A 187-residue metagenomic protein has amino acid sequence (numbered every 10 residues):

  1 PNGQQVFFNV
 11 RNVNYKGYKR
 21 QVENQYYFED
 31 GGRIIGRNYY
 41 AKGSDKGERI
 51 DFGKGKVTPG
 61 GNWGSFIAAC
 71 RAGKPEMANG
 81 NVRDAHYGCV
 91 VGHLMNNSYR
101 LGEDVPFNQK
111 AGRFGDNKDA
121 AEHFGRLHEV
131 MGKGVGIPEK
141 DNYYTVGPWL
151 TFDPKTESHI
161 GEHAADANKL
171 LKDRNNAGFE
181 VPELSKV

Functional and structural regions predicted by a protein language model:
P1-V187: Contiguous beta-strand/loop segments that form the cofactor/metal-binding neighborhood of enzyme cores
